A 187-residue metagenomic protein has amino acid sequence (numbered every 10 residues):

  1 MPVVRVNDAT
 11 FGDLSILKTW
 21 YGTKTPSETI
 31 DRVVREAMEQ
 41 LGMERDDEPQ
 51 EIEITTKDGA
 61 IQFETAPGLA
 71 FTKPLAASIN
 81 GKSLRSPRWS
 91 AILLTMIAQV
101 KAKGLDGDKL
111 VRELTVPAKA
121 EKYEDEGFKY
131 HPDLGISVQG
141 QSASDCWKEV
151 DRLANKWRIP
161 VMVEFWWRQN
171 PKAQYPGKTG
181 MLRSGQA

Functional and structural regions predicted by a protein language model:
M1-D8, K18: Short Lys/Arg-rich basic patches
R5, T25, A91: Charged, alpha-helix-enriched surfaces in structured cytosolic catalytic cores of large nucleotide-utilizing machines
V6, Q50-E51: Short N-terminal edge-element motif at the start of the domain
D8-A9, R88: Short acidic alpha-helix initiation/capping motifs at coil-to-helix transition points, especially at protein N-termini
W20, K24-Q50: Short, basic amphipathic alpha-helical segments that act as recognition/interaction helices in nucleic-acid-binding
T55-G185: Polyanion-binding interface signature
